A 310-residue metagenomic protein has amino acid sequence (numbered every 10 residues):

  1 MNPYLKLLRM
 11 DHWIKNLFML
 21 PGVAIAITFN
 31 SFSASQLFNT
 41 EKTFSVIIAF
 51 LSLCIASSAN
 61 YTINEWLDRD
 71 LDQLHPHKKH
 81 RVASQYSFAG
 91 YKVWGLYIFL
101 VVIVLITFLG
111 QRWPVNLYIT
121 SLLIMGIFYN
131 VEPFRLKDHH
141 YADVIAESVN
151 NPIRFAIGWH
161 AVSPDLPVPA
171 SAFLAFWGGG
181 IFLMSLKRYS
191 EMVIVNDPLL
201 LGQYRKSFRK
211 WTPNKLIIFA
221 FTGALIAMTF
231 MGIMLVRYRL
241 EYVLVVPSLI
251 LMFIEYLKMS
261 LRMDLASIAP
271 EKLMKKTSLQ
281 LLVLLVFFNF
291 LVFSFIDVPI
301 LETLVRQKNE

Functional and structural regions predicted by a protein language model:
M1-Q73, Y86-L96: Topogenic membrane-insertion module of multi-pass membrane proteins
N2-L5, M10-W13, P152-E310: C-terminal membrane-associated helical module and adjoining short loops/tails
P3, N16, E41-A49, V93 (+5 more regions): Residue-level signature of transmembrane alpha-helical entry/exit and packing/kink sites in multi-pass membrane
H12, N16, L20, F50-S58 (+6 more regions): Alpha-helical transmembrane spans of integral membrane proteins, capturing the lipid-embedded, hydrophobic core of TM
L20, A24, I103-T107, I124-V131 (+2 more regions): Alpha-helical transmembrane segments of multipass membrane proteins
L53-V82, R135-A146, F182-I194, I254-E255: Acidic (Asp/Glu-rich) catalytic motifs at the cytosolic membrane interface
R69, L74-T120, P167-G179, I217-F230 (+1 more regions): Multi-pass membrane catalytic core of lipid/isoprenoid biosynthesis enzymes
L109-R112, V131-Y141, G158-P167: Membrane-interface helix caps and helix-loop-helix hairpins in membrane proteins
